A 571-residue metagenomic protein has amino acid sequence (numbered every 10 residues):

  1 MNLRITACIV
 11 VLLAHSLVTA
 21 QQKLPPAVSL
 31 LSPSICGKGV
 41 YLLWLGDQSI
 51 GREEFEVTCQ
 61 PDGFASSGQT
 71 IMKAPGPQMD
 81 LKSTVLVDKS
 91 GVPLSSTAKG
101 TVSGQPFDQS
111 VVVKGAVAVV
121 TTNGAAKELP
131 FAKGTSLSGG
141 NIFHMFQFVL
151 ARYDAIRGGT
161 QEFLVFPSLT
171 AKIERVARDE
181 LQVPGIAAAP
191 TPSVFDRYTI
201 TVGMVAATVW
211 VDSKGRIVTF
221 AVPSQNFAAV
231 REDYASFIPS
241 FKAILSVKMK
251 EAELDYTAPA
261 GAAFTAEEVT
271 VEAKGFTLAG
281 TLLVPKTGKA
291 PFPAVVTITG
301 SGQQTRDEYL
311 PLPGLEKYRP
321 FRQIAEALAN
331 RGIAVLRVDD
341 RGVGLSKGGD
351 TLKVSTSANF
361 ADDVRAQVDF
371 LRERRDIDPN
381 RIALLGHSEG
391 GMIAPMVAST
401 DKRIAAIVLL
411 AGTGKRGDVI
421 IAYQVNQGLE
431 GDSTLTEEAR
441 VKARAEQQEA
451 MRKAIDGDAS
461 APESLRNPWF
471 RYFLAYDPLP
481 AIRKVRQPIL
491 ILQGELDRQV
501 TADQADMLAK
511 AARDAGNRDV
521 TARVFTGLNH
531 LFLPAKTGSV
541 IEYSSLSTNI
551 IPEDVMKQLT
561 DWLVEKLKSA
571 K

Functional and structural regions predicted by a protein language model:
P33-C36, I50, V102-F195, T199 (+1 more regions): Solvent-exposed helix/loop surface patches that form functional interfaces
K250-A290, A294: N-terminal cap/lid segment of alpha/beta-hydrolase-fold proteins
T287-P291, V295-A327: Short, surface-exposed "cap/lid" segments of acyl-processing enzymes
Y318-L345: Conserved alpha/beta-hydrolase
R319-P320, K353-R375: Alpha/beta-hydrolase active-site loop
V397-T400, A405-K484: Accessory cap/linker subdomain of secreted extracellular hydrolases
V485, I491-Q493, D497: Short beta-strand/loop motif that positions the catalytic acidic residue of the alpha/beta-hydrolase fold
L531, T537-K571: Catalytic active-site module of serine/aspartate enzymes centered on a nucleophile-bearing elbow/loop
